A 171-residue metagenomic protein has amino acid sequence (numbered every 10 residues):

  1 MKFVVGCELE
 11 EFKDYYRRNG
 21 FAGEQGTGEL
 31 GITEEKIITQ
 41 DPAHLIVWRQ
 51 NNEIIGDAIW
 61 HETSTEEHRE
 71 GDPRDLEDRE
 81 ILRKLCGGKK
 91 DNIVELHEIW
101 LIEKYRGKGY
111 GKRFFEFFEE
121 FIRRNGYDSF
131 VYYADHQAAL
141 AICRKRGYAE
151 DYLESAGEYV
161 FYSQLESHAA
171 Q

Functional and structural regions predicted by a protein language model:
M1-K36, Q40-E66: Short amphipathic alpha-helix that is part of the acyltransferase structural core
F3, L101, Y133-A134: Conserved residues at beta->alpha junctions
H44-I46, N92-V94, G157-F161: Short beta-strand micro-motifs in enzyme catalytic cores
I54-E98, R106: Conserved acyl-donor/pantetheine-binding loop and adjacent beta-alpha core of acyl/acetyltransferases and related
I93-V94, F115, I122-D135: Conserved GNAT acetyl-CoA-binding A-motif
L101, G107-E120: Conserved acetyl-CoA-binding loop-helix of GNAT-fold acetyltransferases
K112, R124, D135-S155: Conserved active-site alpha-helix within GNAT-family acetyltransferase domains
H136-Q137, Y152-Q171: C-terminal "cap" of GNAT-fold acetyltransferases
